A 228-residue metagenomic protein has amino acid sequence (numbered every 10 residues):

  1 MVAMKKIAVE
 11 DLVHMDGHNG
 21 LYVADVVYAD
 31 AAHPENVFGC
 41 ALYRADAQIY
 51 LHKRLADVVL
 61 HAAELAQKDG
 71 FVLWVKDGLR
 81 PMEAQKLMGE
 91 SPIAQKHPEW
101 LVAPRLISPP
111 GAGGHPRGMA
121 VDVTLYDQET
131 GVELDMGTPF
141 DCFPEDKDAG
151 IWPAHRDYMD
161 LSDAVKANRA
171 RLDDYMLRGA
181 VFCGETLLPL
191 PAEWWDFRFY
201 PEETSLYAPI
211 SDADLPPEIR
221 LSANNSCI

Functional and structural regions predicted by a protein language model:
M1-K76, M88-P191, Y200-I228: Extracytoplasmic cell-surface/polysaccharide-interacting catalytic and binding patches
P81: Segments that shape or occlude catalytic/ligand-binding pockets
W194: Active-site lining segments that contact anionic ligands and/or coordinate catalytic metals
F197: Conserved metal-phosphate-binding beta-hairpin within the catalytic cores of diverse ATP-dependent phosphoryl-transfer
